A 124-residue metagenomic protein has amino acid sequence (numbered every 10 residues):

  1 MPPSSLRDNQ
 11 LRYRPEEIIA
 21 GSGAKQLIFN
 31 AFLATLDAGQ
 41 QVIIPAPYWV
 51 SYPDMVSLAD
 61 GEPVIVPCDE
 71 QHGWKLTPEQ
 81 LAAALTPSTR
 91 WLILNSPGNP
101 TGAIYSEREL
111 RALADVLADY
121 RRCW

Functional and structural regions predicted by a protein language model:
M1-Q41: Phosphate-binding glycine-rich loop
L11-Y13, W49, Y105: Tryptophan-centric aromatic hotspots in well-structured domains and transmembrane helices
A34-V56: Conserved PLP-anchoring active-site segment centered on the Schiff-base-forming lysine
Q40-Q41, E62, R90-W91: Structural signature of beta-strand start/N-cap positions in the alpha/beta core of ABC transporter nucleotide-binding
A46, I65-D69: Short beta->alpha connector loops at strand-helix junctions that form conserved, small/polar/Pro-enriched
L58-V64: A short helix-loop-beta submotif of the ANL/AMP-binding
D69-W124: Active-site phosphate-binding strand-loop segment of PLP-dependent enzymes
